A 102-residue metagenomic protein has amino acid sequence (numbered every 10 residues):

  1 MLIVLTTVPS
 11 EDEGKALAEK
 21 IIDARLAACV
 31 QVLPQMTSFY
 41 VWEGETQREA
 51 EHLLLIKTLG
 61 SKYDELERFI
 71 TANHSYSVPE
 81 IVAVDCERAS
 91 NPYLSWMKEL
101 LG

Functional and structural regions predicted by a protein language model:
M1-G102: Positively charged, small/polar-rich N-terminal and surface patches that mediate targeting and assembly and bind
